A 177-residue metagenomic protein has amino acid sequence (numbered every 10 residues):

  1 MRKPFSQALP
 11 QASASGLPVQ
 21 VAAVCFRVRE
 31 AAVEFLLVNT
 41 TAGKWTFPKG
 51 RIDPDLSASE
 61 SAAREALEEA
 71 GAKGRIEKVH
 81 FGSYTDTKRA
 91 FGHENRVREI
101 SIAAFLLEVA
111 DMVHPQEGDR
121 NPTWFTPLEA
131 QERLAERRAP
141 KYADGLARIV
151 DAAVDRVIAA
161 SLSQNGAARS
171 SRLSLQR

Functional and structural regions predicted by a protein language model:
M1-E30: Acidic, metal-coordinating catalytic segment for phosphate/diphosphate chemistry, firing primarily on the Nudix
G16-P18, K44, P122: A residue-level structural signature of the nucleotidyltransferase/glycosyltransferase Rossmann-like core
P18-V21, A42, R98-I102: Short connector loops at helix/strand junctions that flank enzyme active sites, especially segments positioning acidic
V28-E34, H93-R96: Short, solvent-exposed loop/turn segments that connect beta-strands within catalytic domains and beta-strand-rich
L36-N39: Short, acidic/hydrophobic/Gly-rich beta-strand patch recurrent on exposed beta strands that often constitutes part
T46-K49: A short gly/proline-enriched turn/hairpin at secondary-structure junctions
I52-Y142, L175-R177: Unchanged
R137-R177: Charged phosphate-binding loop/patch that engages nucleotide di/tri-phosphates or the phosphate backbone of nucleic
